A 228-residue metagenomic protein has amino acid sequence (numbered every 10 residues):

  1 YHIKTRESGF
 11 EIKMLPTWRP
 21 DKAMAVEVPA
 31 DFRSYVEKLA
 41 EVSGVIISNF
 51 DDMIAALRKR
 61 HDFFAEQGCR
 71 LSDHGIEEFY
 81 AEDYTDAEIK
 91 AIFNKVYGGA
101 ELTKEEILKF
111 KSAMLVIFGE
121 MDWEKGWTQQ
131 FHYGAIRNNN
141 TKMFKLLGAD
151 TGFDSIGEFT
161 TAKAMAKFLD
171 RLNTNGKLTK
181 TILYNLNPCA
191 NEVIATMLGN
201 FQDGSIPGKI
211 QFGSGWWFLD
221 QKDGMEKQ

Functional and structural regions predicted by a protein language model:
Y1-I12, S34-K180, C189-P207, G224-K227: Histidine/acidic residue-rich metal-binding segments in metalloenzymes
L15: His/Asp/Glu-rich acidic catalytic environments and adjacent acidic regulatory segments
W18-P20: Short amphipathic
K22-A25, W217-Q221: Short, conserved secondary-structure transition motifs
A25-V28, Y35: A conserved mid-domain beta-alpha-beta active-site/ligand-binding segment of alpha/beta enzyme cores
K180-Y184, F212-G213: Short catalytic-loop micro-motif centered on adjacent basic/acidic residues
N187-C189, F218: Short beta->alpha connector loops
G208-W217, Q228: Generic long, charged, amphipathic alpha-helical segments
